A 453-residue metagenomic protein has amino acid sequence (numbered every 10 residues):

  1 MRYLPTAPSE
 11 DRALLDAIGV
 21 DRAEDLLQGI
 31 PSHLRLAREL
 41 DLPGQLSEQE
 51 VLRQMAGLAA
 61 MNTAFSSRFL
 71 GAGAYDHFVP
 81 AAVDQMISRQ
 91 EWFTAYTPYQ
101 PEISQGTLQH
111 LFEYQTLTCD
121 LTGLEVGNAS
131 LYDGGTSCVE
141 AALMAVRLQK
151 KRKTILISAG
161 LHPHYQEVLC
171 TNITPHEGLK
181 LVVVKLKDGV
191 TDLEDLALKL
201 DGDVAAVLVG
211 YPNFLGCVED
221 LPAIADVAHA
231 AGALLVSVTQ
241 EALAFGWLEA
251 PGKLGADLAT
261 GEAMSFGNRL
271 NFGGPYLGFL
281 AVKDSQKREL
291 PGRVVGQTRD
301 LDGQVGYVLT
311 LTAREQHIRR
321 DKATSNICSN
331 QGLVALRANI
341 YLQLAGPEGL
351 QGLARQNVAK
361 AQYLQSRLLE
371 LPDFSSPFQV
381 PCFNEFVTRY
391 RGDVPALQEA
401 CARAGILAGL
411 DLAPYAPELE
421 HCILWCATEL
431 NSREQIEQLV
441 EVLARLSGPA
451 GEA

Functional and structural regions predicted by a protein language model:
M1-E24, Q28-A37: Compact, charge-rich alpha-helical regulatory domains located at protein termini
M1-L4, D16, D41-Q45, P101-S104 (+15 more regions): Hydrophobic alpha-helical scaffolding
R2, T136-Q304, D373, T388 (+5 more regions): Conserved PLP-enzyme active-site core in the AAT-like
S32-E113: N-terminal entrance/gating region of PLP-dependent enzymes' catalytic architecture
Q90-P101, C119-L124, K150-R152, P175-V182 (+4 more regions): Gly-rich Lys/Arg/Thr-decorated short loops/hinges at beta-loop-alpha junctions or inter-strand turns that position
Y99-I103, Q115, D120-V139: Short loop-beta-helix segment that forms the pyridoxal 5′-phosphate
F266-P372, S376-Q379: Active-site C-terminal subdomain of aminotransferase-like
E348-Q438: Conserved C-terminal alpha-helix-loop-beta "cap" of PLP-dependent enzymes that closes/shapes the active-site mouth
